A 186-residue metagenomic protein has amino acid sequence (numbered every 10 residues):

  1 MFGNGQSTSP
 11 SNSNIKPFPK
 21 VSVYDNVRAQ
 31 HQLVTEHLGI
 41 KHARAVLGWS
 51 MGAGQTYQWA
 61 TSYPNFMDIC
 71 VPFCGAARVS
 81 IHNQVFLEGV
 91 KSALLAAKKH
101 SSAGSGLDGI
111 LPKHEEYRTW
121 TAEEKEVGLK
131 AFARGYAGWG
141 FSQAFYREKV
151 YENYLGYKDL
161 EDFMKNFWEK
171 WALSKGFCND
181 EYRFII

Functional and structural regions predicted by a protein language model:
M1-G54, T61, N65-L87: Gly/Pro-rich cap/lid or specificity-loop segments adjacent to the active site
Q58, S62, G135-G138: Alpha-helical scaffold segments in carbohydrate-active enzymes
P72-W171: Alpha/beta-hydrolase-fold enzymes
N166, E181-I186: Active-site nucleophile elbow and catalytic-triad environment of alpha/beta-hydrolase enzymes
